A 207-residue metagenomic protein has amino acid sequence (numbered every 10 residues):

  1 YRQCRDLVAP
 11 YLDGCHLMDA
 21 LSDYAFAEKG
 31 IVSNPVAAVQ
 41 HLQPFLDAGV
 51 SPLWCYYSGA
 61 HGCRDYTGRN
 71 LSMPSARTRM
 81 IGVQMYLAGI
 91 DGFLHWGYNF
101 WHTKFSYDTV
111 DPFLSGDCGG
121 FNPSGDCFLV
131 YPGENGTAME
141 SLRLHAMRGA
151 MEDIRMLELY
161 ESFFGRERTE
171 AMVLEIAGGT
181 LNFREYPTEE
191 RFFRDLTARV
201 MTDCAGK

Functional and structural regions predicted by a protein language model:
Y1-S106: Catalytic-core regions of glycoside hydrolase
R2-D23, I90, S106-K207: Catalytic domains of carbohydrate-active enzymes that cleave complex glycans
